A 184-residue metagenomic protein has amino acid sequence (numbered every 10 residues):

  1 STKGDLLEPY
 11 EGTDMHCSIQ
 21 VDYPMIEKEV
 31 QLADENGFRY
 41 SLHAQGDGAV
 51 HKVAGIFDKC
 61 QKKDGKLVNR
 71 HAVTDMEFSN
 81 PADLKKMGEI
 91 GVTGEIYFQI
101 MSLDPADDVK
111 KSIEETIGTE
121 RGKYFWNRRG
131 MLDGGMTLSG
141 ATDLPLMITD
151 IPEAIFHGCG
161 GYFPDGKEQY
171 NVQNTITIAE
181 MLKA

Functional and structural regions predicted by a protein language model:
S1-D34, K59-K62, L84, I90: Active-site-adjacent helix-turn-beta-strand microarchitecture at beta-sheet edges that either contains or buttresses
V21, T74-D75, T119-E120: Residues that cap or flank secondary-structure elements
D22, I26, V50-V53, N80 (+1 more regions): Aromatic/hydrophobic pocket-lining residues that form the small-molecule binding cavity in soluble enzyme cores
Q31-Y40, G48-H71, K85, I96-A184: His/Asp/Glu-enriched, well-ordered alpha-helical/loop segment that forms or immediately abuts the divalent-metal
T74-K85: Short, conserved secondary-structure transition motifs
